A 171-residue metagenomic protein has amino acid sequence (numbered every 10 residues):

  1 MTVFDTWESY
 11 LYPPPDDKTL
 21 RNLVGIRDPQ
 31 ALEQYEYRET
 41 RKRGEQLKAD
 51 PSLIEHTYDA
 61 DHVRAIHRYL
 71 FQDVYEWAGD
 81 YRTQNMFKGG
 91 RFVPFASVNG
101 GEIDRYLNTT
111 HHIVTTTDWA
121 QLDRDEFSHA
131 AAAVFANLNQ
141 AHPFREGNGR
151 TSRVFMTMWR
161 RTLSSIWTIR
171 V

Functional and structural regions predicted by a protein language model:
M1-V171: FIC/Doc superfamily catalytic core
